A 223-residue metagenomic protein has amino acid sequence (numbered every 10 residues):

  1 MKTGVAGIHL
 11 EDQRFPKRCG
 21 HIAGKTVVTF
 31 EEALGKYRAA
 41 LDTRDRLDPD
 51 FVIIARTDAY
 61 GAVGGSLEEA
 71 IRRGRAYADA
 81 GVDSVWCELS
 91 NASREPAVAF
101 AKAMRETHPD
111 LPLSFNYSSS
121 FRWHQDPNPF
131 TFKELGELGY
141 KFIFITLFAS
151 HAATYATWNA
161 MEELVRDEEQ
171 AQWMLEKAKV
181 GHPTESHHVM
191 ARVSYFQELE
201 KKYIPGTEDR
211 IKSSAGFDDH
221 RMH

Functional and structural regions predicted by a protein language model:
M1-F121, Q125-I145, W158, E162 (+1 more regions): Alpha/beta enzyme core
G136-T184: Shared catalytic-loop signature of beta/alpha-barrel
D167-H223: Flexible C-terminal active-site loop/helix
